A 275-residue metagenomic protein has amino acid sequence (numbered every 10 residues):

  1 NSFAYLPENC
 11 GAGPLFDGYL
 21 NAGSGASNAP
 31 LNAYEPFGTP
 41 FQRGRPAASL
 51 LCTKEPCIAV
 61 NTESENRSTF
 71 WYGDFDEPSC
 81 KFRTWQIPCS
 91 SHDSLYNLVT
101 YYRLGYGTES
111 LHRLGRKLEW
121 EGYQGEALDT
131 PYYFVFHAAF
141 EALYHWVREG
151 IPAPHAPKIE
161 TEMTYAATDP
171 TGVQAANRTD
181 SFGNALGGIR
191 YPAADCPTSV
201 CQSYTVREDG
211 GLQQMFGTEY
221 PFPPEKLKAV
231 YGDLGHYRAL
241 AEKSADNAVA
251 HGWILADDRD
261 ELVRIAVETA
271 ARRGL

Functional and structural regions predicted by a protein language model:
N1-L275: C-terminal His-loop and adjacent cap/lid subdomain of alpha/beta-hydrolase
